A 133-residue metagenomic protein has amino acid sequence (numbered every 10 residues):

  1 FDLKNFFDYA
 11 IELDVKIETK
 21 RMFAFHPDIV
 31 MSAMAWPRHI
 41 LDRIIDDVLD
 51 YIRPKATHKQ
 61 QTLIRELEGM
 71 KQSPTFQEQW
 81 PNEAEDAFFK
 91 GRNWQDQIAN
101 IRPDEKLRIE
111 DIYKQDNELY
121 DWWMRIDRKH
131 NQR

Functional and structural regions predicted by a protein language model:
F1-R133: Radical SAM enzyme [4Fe-4S]-AdoMet core and its adjacent flexible, acidic and glycine-rich loops/tails across
